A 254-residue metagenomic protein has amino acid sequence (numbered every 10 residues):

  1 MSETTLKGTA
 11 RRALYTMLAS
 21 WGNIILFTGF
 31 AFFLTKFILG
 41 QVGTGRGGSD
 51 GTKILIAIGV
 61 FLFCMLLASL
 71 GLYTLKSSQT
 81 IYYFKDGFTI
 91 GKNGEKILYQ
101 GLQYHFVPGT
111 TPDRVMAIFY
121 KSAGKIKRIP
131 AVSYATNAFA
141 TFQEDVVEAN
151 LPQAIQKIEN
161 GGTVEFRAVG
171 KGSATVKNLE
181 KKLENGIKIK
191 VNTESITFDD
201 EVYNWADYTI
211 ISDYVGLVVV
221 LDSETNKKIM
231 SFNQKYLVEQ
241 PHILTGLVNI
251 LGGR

Functional and structural regions predicted by a protein language model:
M1-G48, G94-K157: N-terminal membrane-targeting/pre-transmembrane regions
M1-M17, T28-K36, V42, I56 (+3 more regions): A broadly structural signal marking compact, well-ordered functional cores that mediate small-ligand/cofactor/substrate
F30, I54-G71: Canonical hydrophobic alpha-helical transmembrane segment
G40-G45, G161, G186, G253: Short, flexible coil/linker elements and helix-boundary hinge sites characteristic of intrinsically disordered
G48-I54, I189: Extended non-catalytic scaffold regions that mediate assembly and binding in large macromolecular machines
S69-G101, V164-V202: Conserved beta-hairpin
H105-A168, A206-R254: Acidic, Ser/Thr- and proline-rich intrinsically disordered linker/docking segments of eukaryotic scaffolds
